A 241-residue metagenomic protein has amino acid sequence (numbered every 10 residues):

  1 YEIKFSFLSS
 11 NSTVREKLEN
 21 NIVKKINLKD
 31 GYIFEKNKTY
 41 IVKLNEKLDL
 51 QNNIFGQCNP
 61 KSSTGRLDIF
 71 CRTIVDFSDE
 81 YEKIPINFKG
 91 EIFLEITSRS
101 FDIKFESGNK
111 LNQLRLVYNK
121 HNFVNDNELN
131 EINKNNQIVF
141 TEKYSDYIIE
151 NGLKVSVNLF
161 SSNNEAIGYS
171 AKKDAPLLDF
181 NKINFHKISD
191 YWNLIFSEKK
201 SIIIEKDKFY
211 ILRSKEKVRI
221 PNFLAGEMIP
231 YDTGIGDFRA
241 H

Functional and structural regions predicted by a protein language model:
Y1-H241: DUTPase catalytic domain/fold
